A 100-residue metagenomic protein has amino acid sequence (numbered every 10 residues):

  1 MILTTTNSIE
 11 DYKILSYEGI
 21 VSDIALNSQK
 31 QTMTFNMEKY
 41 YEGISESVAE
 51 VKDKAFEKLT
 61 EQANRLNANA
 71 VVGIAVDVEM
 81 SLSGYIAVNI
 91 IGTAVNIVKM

Functional and structural regions predicted by a protein language model:
M1-Q31, N64-N69, I86-M100: N-terminal presequence-like segments and the immediate start of the first folded domain
T6-I9, A75-S81: Short, solvent-exposed loop/turn elements at beta->coil junctions and helix N-caps that rim active or binding pockets
G19-S22, L26-V76: Short, well-ordered alpha-helical segments
M37, Y41, S83, V88-I91: Solvent-exposed, non-transmembrane amphipathic alpha-helical segments
